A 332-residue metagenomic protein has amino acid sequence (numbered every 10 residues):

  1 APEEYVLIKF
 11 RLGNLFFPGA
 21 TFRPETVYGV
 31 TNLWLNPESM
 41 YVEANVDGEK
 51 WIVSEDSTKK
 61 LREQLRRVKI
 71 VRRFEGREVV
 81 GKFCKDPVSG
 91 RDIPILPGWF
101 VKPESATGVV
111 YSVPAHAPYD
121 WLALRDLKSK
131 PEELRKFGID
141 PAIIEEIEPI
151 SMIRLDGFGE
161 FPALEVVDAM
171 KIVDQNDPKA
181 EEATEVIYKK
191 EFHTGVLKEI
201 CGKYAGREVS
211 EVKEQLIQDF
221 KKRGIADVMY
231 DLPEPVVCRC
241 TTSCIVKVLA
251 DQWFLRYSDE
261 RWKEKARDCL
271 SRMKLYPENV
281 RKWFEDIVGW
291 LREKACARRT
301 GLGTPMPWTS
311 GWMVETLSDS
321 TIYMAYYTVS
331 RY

Functional and structural regions predicted by a protein language model:
A1-Y28, G81-K85, R91, S105-M313 (+1 more regions): Residue patterns forming the tRNA-binding/recognition surfaces of aminoacyl-tRNA synthetases and related DALR
P24-L33, S39-V109, P118: Protease-associated
L35-P37, S129-E132, R331: Hydrophobic alpha-helical membrane context
A325-Y332: Glycine-rich (often Gly-Gly/Gly-Pro-rich) flexible segments and glycine-rich loop motifs, frequently accented by
